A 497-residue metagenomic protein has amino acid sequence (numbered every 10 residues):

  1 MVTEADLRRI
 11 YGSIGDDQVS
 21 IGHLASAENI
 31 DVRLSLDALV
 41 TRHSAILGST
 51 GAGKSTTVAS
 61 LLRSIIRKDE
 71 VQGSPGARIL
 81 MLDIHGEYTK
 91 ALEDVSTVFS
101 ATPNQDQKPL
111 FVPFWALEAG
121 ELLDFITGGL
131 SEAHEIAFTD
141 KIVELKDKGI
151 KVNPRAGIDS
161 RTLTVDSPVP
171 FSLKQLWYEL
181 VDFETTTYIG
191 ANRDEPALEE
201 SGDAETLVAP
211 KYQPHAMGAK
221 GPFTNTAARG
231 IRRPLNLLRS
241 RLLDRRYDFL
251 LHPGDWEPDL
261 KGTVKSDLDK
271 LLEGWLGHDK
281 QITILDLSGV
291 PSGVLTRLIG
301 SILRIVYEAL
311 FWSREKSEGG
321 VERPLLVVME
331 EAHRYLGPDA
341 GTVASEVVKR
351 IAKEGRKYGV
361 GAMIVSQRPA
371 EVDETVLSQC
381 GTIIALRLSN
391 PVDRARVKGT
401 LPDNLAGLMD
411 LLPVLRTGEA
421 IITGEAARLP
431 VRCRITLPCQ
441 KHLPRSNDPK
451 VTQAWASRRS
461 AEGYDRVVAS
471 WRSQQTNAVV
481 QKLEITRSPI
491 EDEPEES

Functional and structural regions predicted by a protein language model:
M1-H23: Charged, amphipathic alpha-helical linker segments immediately N-terminal to NTP-binding catalytic cores
Q18-T102, E374, I422, A454 (+4 more regions): Glycine-rich phosphate-binding loop of nucleotide-binding enzymes
L82, M329, V365-S366: Hydrophobic residues in beta-strands of the RecA-like P-loop NTPase core, especially within AAA+ ATPase
G86-L92, S96, W115-V347: P-loop NTPase motor domains
S100-N104, F111-A116, I383-V392: Conserved AAA+ ATPase "SRH/arginine-finger" region at the nucleotide-binding site
G128, A344, R350-R434: Conserved ATP-driven motor cores of ASCE-family P-loop NTPases powering translocation/secretion/packaging/pilus
I136-I158, D410-K441: Conserved AAA+ ATPase small/helical "lid" subdomain
A191, T206-P214, R297, T417-S497: Conserved P-loop NTPase motor module
